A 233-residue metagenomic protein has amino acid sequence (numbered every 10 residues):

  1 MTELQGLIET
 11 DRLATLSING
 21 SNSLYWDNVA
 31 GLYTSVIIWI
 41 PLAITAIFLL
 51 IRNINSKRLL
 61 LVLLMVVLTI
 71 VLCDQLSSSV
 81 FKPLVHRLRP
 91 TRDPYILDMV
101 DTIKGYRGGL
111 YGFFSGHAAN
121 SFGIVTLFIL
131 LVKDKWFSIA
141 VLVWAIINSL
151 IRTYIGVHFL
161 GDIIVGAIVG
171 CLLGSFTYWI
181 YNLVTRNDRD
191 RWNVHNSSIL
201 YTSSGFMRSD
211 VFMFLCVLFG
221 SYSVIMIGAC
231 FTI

Functional and structural regions predicted by a protein language model:
M1-E3, L64-L84, F219-I225: N-terminal signal-anchor transmembrane alpha helix
M1-L42, S77-R107, G228-I233: N-terminal transmembrane-helix/juxtamembrane module of multi-pass inner/ER membrane proteins
T34-L50, L64, H117-N120, A140: Hydrophobic alpha-helical transmembrane segments
I37, L64-L76, V80, I164 (+2 more regions): Hydrophobic, lipid-facing residues on alpha-helical transmembrane segments of integral membrane proteins
P41-L50, V67-V71, M213-G228: Hydrophobic core of alpha-helical transmembrane segments in multi-pass integral membrane proteins
I47-I51, C73, S77-H86, I129 (+2 more regions): Membrane-water interface at transmembrane helix exits
F48-L76, F137-A140: Interfacial segments of alpha-helical transmembrane regions
D101-I233: Membrane-embedded catalytic cores of phosphoryl/pyrophosphoryl-handling enzymes
